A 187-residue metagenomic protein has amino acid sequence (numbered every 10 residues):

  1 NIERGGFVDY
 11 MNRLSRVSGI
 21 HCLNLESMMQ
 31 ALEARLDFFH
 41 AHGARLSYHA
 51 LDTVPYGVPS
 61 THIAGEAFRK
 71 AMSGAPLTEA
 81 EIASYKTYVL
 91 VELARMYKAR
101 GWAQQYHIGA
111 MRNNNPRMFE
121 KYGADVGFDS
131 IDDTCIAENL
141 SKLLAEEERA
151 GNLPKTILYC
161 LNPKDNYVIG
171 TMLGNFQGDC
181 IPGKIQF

Functional and structural regions predicted by a protein language model:
E3-R4: A conserved mid-domain beta-alpha-beta active-site/ligand-binding segment of alpha/beta enzyme cores
D9-K155, K164-P182: Histidine/acidic residue-rich metal-binding segments in metalloenzymes
G183-F187: Generic long, charged, amphipathic alpha-helical segments
